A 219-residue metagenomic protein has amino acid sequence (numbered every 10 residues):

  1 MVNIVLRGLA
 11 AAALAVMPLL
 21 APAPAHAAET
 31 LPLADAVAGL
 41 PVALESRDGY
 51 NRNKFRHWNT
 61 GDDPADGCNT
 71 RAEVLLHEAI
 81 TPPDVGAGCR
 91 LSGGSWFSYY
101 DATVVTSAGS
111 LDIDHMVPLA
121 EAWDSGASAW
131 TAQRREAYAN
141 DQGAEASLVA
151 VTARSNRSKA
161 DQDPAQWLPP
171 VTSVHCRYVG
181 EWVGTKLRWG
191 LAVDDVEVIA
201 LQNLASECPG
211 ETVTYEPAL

Functional and structural regions predicted by a protein language model:
M1-A27: Secretory targeting and sorting signals
A25-A65, D195-I199, S206, G210-L219: N-terminal module-boundary/linker segments of secreted carbohydrate-active enzymes
L31, C89-R90, A160: GH16 jelly-roll
A34-V37, L75-L76, Y138, L201: Generic hydrophobic, helix-prone segments enriched in Leu/Val/Ile
P41-L119: Secreted/periplasmic proteins that engage bacterial cell-wall peptidoglycan
W96-L219: Domain-level detector of nuclease and nuclease-like folds in predominantly extracellular/periplasmic contexts
